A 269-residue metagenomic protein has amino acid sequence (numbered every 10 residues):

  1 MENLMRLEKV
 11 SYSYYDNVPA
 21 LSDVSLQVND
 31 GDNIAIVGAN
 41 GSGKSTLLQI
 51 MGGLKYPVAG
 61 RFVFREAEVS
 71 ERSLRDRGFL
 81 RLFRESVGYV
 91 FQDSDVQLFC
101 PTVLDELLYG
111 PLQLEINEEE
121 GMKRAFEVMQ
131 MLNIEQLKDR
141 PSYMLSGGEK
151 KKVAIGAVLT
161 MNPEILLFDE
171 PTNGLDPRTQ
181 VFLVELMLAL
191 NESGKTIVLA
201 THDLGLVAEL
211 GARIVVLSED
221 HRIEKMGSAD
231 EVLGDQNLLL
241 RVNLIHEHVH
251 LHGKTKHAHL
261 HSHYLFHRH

Functional and structural regions predicted by a protein language model:
V37-A39: The feature captures the beta-strand-to-loop junction immediately N-terminal to the Walker
G52: Helix-to-loop junction immediately C-terminal to a conserved catalytic motif
E119-L137: Conserved ABC ATPase "signature" region
P141-L145, E149: Conserved ABC ATPase signature
L166-D169: Catalytic Walker B motif of ABC-type/P-loop ATPase nucleotide-binding domains
T201-H202: H-loop/switch region of ABC-family ATPase nucleotide-binding domains
G234-H269: ABC ATPase nucleotide-binding domains
